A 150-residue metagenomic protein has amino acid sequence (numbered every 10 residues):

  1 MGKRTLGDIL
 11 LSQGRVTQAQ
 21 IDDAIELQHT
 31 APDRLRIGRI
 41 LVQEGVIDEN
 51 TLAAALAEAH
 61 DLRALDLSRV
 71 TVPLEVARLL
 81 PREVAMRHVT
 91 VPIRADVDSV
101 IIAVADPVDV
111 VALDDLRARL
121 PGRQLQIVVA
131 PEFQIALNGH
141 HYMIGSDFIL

Functional and structural regions predicted by a protein language model:
M1-D114, A118-Q126: Non-catalytic accessory regions
D66-R69, F133-L150: Charged, low-hydrophobicity low-complexity segments
V128-E132: Beta-strand-loop-alpha "switch" segments that mediate conformational coupling across diverse proteins
